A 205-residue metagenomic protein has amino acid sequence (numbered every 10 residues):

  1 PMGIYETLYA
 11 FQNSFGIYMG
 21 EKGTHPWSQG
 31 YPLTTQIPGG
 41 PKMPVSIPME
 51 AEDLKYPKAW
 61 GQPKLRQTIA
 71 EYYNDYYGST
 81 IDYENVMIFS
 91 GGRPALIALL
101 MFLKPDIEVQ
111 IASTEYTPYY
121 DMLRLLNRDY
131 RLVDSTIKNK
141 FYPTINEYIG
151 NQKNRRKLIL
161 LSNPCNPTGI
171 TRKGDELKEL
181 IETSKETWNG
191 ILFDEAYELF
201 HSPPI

Functional and structural regions predicted by a protein language model:
M2-S90: N-terminal small-domain helix-loop-helix segment of the aminotransferase-like
W27, F193-D194: Active-site flanking residues adjacent to catalytic metal/cofactor-binding acidic residues
E50-T187, I191, E198-I205: Conserved core of the PLP fold type I
